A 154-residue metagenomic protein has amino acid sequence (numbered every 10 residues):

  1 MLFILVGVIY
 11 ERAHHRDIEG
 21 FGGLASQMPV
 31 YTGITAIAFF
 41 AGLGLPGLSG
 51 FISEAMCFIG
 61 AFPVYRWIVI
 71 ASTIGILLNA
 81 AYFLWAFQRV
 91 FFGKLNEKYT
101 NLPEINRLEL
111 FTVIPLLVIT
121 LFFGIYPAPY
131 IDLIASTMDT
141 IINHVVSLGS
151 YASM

Functional and structural regions predicted by a protein language model:
M1-L2, D139: Alpha-helical transmembrane segments and their membrane-interface exit regions
L2-N79, T100-I119: Interfacial and helix-entry/exit segments of alpha-helical transmembrane bundles in multi-pass inner-membrane proteins
M28-Y31, L84-M154: Cytoplasmic/organellar membrane-interface segments at the starts of transmembrane helices in multi-pass inner-membrane
